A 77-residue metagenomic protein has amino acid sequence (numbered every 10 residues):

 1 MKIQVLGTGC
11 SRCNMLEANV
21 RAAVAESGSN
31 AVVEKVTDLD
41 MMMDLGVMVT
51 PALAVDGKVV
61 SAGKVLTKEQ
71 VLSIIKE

Functional and structural regions predicted by a protein language model:
M1-N19: Local sequence-structure signature of Cys/Sec-based thiol-disulfide redox active-site neighborhoods
V5-G7, A22-A25, D56: A short, structure-level motif marking secondary-structure boundaries and short turns
G9, L39-M41: Short, solvent-exposed coil/turn elements at secondary-structure transition points
N19-V33: Conserved helix-turn-beta segment immediately C-terminal to the redox Cys motif in thioredoxin-like folds
N30, M42-E77: C-terminal structural segments of small proteins and small subunits
K35-T37: Short loop/edge segments at beta-strand edges and connector loops that shape dinucleotide/nucleotide cofactor-binding
